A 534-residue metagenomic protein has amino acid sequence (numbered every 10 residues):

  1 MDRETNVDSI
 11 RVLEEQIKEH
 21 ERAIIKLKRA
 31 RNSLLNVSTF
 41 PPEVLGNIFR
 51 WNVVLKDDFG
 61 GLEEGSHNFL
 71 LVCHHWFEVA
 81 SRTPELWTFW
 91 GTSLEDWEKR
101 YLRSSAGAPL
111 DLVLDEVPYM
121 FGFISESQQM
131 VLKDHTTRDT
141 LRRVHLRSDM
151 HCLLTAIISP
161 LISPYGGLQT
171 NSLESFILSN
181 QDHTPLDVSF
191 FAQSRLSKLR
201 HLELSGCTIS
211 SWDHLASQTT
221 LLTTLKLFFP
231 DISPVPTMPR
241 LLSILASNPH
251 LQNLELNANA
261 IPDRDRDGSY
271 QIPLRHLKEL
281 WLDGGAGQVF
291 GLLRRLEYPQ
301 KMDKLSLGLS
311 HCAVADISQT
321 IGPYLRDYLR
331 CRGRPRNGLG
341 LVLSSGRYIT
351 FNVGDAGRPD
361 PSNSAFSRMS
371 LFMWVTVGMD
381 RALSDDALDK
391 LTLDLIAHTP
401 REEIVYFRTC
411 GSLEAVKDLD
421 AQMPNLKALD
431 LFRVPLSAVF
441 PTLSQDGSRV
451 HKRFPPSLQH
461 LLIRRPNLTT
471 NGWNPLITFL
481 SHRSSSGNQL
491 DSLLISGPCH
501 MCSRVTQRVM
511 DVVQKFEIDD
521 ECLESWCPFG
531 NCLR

Functional and structural regions predicted by a protein language model:
M1-R534: Leucine-rich repeat
